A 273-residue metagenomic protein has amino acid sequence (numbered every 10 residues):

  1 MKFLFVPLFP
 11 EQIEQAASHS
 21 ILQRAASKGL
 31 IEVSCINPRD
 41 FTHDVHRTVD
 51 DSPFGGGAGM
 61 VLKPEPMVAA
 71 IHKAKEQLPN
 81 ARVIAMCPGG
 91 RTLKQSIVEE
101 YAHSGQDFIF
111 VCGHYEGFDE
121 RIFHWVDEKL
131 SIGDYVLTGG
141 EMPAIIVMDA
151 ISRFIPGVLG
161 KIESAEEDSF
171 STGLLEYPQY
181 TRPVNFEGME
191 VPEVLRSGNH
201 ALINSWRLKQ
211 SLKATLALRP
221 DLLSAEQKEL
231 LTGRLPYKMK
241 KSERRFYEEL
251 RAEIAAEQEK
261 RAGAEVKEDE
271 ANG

Functional and structural regions predicted by a protein language model:
M1-A74, A201-A217, D221-S224: N-terminal nucleotide/polyanion-binding subdomain common to many enzyme families
L4-V6, S34-I36, R82-I84, F108-I109 (+1 more regions): Hydrophobic/aromatic beta-strand patches that form the interior of the parallel beta-sheet core in alpha/beta enzyme
S20-R24, E99-H103, D127: Short, solvent-exposed amphipathic alpha-helical segments in soluble enzyme and RNA/protein-processing domains
P38-F41, H114-F118: Short glycine-enriched loops at secondary-structure junctions
K63-C112, D119, P156: S-adenosyl-L-methionine/SAH cofactor-binding core of RNA-modifying enzymes
F118, I122-D168: Structured adenosyl-cofactor binding patch, chiefly the S-adenosyl-L-methionine
M142, F154-V194: Internal, active-site/partner-interface "lid" segment
P183-G273: SAM-dependent methyltransferases
